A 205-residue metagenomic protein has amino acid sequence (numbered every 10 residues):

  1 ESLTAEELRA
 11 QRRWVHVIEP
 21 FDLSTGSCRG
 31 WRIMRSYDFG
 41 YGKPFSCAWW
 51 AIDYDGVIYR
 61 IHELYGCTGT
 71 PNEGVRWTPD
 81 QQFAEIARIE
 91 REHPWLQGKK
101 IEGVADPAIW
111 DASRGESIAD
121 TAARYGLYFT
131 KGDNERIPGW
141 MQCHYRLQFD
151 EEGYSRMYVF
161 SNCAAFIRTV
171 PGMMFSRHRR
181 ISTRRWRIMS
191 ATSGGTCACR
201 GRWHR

Functional and structural regions predicted by a protein language model:
E1-T4, C199-R205: Acidic two-metal-ion nuclease catalytic site recognized across multiple nuclease folds, prominently DnaQ/RNase D-T
E1-Y37: ATPase catalytic-site recognition across NTP-hydrolyzing enzymes
T4, E19, K43-S46, D111-G115 (+1 more regions): Short, well-ordered alpha-helical microsegments
R29-I52: Gly/Thr-rich phosphate-binding beta-strand-loop-beta motif of the actin/hexokinase/Hsp70
A51, M174, C197-R200: Generic structural signal for hydrophobic core residues of well-folded globular domains
G56-T183, H204-R205: Mg2+-dependent endonuclease catalytic cores in nucleic-acid-processing enzymes, primarily RNase H-like
M189: Histidine-centered active-site/metal-ligand motif
